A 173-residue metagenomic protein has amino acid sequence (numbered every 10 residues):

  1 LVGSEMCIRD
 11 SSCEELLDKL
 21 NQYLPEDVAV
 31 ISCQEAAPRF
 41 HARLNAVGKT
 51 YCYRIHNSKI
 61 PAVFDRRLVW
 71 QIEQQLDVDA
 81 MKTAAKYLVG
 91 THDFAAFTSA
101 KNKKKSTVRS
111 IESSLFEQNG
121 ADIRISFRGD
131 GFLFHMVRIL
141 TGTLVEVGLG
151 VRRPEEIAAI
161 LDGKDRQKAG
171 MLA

Functional and structural regions predicted by a protein language model:
L1-I8: Short, small-residue-biased leader/transition segments that mark boundaries at the very start of proteins
I8-D18, Y23, V28, D165-A173: Long, intrinsically disordered, low-complexity Ser/Thr/Pro-rich regulatory/activation regions of nuclear proteins
C13, L17, V78-M81, P154: Generic alpha-helical secondary structure
Q22-V28, H92-D93, L144-L149: A common structural junction motif
V28-R128: Non-catalytic RNA-recognition surface used by pseudouridine synthases
A95-A173: RNA substrate-recognition surfaces in RNA-acting enzymes
